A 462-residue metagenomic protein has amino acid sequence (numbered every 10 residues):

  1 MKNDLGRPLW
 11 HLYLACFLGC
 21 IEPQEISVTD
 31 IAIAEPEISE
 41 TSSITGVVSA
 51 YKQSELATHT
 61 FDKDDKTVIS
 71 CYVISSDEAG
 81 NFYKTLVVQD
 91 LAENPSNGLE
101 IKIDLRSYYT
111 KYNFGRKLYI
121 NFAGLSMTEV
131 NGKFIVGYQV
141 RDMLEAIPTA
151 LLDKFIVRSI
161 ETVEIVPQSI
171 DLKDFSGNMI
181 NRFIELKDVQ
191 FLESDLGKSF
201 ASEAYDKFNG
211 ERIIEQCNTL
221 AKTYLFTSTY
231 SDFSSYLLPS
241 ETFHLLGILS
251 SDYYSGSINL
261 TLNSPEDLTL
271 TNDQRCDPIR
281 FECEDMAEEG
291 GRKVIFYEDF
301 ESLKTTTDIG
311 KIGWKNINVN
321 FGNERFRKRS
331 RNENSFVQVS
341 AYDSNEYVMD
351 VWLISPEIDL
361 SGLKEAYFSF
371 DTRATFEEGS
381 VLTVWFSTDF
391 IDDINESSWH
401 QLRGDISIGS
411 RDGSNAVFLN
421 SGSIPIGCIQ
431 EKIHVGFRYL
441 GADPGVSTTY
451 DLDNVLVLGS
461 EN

Functional and structural regions predicted by a protein language model:
C16-G19: C-terminal motif of bacterial Sec signal peptides marking the signal peptidase cleavage site
I21-Y83, V87-A287: OB-fold nucleic-acid-binding modules
D77-N81, E193-G197, E346-V348, S361-K364 (+3 more regions): Extended, low-complexity, turn-rich repeat/linker tracts enriched in Gly/Pro/Ser/Thr and Asp/Glu that occur
F296-A341: Extracellular glycan-recognition surfaces and repeat-rich motifs
F300, S355, K364-A374, L382 (+3 more regions): Extracellular beta-strand-rich recognition modules
V339-V351, S410-V417: Extracellular beta-rich ligand/substrate-recognition surface
N345-L363, Y367, L419-S423, L452: Short beta-strands within extracellular/lumenal beta-sheet-rich domains
I408-N462: Terminal, low-complexity interaction segments
